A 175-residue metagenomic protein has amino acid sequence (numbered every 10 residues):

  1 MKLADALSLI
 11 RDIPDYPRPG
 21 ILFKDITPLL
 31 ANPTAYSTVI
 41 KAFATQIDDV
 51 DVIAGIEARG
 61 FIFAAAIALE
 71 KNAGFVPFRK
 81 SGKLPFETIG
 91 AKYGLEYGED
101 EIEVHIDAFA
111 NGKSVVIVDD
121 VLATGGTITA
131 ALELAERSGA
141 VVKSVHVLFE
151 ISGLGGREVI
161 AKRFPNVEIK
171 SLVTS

Functional and structural regions predicted by a protein language model:
M1-S175: PRPP-associated nucleotide enzymes
